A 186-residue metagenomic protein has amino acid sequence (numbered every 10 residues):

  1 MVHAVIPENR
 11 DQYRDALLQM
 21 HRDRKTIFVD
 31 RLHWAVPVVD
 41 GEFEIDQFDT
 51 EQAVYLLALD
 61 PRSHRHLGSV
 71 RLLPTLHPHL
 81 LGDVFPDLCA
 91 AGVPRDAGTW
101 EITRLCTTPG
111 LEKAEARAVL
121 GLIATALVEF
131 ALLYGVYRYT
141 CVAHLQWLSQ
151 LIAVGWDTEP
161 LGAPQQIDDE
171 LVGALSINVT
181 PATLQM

Functional and structural regions predicted by a protein language model:
M1-E44, L57-R62, H66: Short amphipathic alpha-helix that is part of the acyltransferase structural core
D40-Q47, G162-Q165: Short, solvent-exposed loop/turn elements at beta->coil junctions and helix N-caps that rim active or binding pockets
Q47-L57, L80: A short helix-loop-beta-strand connector motif used in the catalytic cores of GNAT acetyltransferases and, in some
E51-A53, L67, R95-W100: Short connector loops at helix/strand junctions that flank enzyme active sites, especially segments positioning acidic
L56-A58, R71, L127-V128, T140: Short, hydrophobic/aromatic-rich beta-strand segments within well-structured domains
L59-G92: Short, His- and charge-rich active-site/binding loops that engage polyanionic ligands
L80, P86-V172, I177-P181: Acyl-donor binding region in acyl/amide transferases
A182-M186: C-terminal catalytic domain of photolyase/cryptochrome flavoproteins, centering on the FAD-binding pocket
